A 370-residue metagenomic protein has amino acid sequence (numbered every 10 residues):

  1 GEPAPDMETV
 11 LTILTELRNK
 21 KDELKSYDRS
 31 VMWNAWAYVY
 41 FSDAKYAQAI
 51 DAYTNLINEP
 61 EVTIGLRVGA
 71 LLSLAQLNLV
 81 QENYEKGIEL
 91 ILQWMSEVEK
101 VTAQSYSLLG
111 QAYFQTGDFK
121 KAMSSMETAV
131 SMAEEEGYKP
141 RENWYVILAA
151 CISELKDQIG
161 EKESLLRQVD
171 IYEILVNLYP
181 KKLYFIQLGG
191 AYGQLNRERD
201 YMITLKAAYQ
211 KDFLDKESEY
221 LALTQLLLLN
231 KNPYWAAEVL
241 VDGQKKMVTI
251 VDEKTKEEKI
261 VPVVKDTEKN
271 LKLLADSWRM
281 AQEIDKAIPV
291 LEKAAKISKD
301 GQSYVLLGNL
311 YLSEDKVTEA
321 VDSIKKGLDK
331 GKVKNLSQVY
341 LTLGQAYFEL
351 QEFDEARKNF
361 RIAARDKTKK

Functional and structural regions predicted by a protein language model:
G1-T54, E61-G69, E89, Q104 (+4 more regions): N-terminal leader/linker segments that initiate helical-solenoid repeat arrays
A4, D43, Q81, T116 (+6 more regions): Structural motif corresponding to the intra-repeat A-B loop/turn of tetratricopeptide repeats
M7, Y46, Y84, F119 (+6 more regions): TPR-repeat structural position
R18-K25, N55-T63, L92-K100, A129-Y138 (+7 more regions): Solenoid-like repeat scaffolds
K25-W33, T63-S73, V98-L108, E136-I147 (+9 more regions): Generic helix N-cap/helix-start motif at coil->alpha-helix transitions
A75, E268-N335: Alpha-helical adaptor scaffolds
